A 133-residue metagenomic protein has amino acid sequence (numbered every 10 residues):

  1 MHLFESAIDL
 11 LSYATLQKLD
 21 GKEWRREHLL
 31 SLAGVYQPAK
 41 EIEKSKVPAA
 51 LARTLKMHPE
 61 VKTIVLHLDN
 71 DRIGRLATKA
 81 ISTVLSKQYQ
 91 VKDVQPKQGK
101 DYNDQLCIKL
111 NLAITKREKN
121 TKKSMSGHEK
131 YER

Functional and structural regions predicted by a protein language model:
M1-L3: Conserved beta-strand elements of the Class I
E5-S6, N70: Helix N-cap/beta->alpha junction signal
D9: Conserved Rossmann-like nucleotide-cofactor binding loop
Q17-R133: TOPRIM fold recognition
